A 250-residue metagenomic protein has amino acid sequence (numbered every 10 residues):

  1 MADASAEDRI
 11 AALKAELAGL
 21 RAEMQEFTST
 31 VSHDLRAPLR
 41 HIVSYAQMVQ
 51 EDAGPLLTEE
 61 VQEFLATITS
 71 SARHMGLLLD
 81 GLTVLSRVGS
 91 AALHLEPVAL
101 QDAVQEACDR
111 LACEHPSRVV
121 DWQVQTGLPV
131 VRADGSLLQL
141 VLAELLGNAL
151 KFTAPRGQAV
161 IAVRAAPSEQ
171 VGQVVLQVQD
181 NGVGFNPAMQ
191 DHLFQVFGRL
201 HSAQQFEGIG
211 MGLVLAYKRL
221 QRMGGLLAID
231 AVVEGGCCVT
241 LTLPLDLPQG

Functional and structural regions predicted by a protein language model:
A22, S29-R40: Conserved phosphoacceptor histidine of two-component systems
Q50-V61: Short acidic helix/loop segment immediately C-terminal to the autophosphorylated histidine in two-component histidine
S70-M75: Short alpha-helical segment of the dimerization/phosphotransfer core of two-component systems
H94-D109, A162: A conserved beta-strand-to-alpha-helix junction within the catalytic ATP-binding
A149-L150: Short helix-loop "hinge" at the ATP-lid/N-box region of the Bergerat-fold HATPase_c
F185-F197: Short conserved segment of the HATPase_c
L220-Q221: Detector for a conserved hydrophobic position within an alpha-helical segment of the HATPase_c
G224-D230: Glycine-rich ATP-binding loops of the HATPase_c
